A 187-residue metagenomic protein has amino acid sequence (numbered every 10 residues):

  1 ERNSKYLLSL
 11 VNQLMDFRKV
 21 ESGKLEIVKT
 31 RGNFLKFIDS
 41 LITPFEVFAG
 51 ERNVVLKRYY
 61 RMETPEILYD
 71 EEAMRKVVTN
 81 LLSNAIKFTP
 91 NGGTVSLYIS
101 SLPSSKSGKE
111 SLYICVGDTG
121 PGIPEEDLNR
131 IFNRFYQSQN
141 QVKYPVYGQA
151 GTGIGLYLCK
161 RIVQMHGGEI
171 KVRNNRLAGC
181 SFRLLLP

Functional and structural regions predicted by a protein language model:
R2-L7: Short alpha-helical segment of the dimerization/phosphotransfer core of two-component systems
R18-K29: Helix-loop junction within the histidine kinase core
V28-N33, G50, V55-P65, L102: Conserved catalytic submotifs in the C-terminal HATPase_c
I123-Y136: Short conserved segment of the HATPase_c
Y136-A150: Glycine-rich ATP-lid/hinge loop adjacent to the conserved G-boxes
G155, C159: Short alpha-helical Gxxx[C/S/T] motif in the catalytic ATP-binding
